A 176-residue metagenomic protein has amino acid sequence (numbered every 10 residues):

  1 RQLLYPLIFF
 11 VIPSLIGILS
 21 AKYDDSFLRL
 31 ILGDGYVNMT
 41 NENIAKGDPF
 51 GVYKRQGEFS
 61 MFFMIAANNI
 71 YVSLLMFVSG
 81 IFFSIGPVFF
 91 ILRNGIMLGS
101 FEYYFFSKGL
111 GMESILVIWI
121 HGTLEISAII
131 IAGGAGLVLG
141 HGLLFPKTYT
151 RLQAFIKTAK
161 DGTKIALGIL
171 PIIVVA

Functional and structural regions predicted by a protein language model:
R1, G51-V52, S60, R151-K157: Cytosolic juxtamembrane amphipathic/interface segments immediately preceding and feeding into a transmembrane helix
Q2-I12: Alpha-helical transmembrane segments and their helix-start/interface "positive-inside/aromatic belt" motifs in integral
I16-S20, D24, L75, S79 (+2 more regions): Alpha-helical membrane-inserting segments
G17, V72, G86-S107, P171: Small-polar-interrupted transmembrane alpha-helices in polytopic inner-membrane proteins
I18-A45, L92-R93: Interfacial/capping segments of alpha-helical transmembrane domains
K46-E58, L92-I96: Short juxtamembrane and helix-loop transition motifs at transmembrane-helix boundaries in membrane proteins
R55-G86: Individual transmembrane alpha-helix segments
E102-A176: Hydrophobic alpha-helical transmembrane segments and adjacent short intramembrane/lumenal linkers of inner/organellar
